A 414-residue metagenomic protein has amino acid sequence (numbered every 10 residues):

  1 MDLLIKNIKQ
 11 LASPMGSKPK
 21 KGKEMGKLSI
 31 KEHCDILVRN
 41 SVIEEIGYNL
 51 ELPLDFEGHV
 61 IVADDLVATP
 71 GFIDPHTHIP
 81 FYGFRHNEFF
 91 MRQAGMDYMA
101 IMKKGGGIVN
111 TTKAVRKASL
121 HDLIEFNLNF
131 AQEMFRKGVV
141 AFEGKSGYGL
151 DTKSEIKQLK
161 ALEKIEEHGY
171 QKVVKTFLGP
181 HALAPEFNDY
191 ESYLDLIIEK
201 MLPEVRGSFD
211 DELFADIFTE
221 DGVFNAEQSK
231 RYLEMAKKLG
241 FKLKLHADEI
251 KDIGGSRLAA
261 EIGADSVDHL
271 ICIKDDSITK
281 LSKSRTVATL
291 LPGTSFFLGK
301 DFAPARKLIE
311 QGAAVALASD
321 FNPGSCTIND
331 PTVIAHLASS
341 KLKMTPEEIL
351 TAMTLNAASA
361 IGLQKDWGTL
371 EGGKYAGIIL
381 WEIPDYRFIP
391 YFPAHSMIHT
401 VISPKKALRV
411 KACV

Functional and structural regions predicted by a protein language model:
M1-L52: N-terminal metal-binding scaffold of metallo-dependent hydrolase/deaminase domains
L4, G58-V62, K175, V401: Conserved beta-strand scaffold positions in the cores of enzyme catalytic domains, especially in NTP/NDP-utilizing
I8, I36, S41, D65 (+13 more regions): Divalent metal-coordination and catalytic microenvironments
V60-F126: Metal-associated gating/positioning segment near the N- to mid-region
F72, G138-V139, E212, A264: A structural motif
T111-F126, Q132, V140-I253: Metal-coordinating catalytic core of metallo-dependent amide/deamination hydrolases
K242-L243, D252-T369, W381-F388, P393 (+2 more regions): Active-site-adjacent C-terminal substructures of enzyme catalytic domains
